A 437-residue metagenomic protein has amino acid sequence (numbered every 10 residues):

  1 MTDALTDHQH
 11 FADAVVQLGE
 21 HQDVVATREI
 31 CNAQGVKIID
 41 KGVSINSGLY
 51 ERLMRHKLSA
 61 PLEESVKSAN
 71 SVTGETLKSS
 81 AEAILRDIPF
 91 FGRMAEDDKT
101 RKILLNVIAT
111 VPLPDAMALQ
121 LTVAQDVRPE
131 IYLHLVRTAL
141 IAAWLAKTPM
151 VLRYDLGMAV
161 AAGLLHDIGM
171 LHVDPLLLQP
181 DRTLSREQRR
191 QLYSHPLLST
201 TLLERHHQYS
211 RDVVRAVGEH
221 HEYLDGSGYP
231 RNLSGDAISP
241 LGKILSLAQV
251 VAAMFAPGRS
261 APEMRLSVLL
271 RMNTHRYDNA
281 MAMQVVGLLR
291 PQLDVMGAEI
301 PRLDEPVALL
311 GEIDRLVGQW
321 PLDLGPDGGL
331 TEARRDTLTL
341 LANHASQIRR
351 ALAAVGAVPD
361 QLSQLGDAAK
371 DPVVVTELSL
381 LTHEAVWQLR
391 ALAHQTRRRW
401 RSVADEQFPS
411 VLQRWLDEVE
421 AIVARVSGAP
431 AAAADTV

Functional and structural regions predicted by a protein language model:
M1-D23, E96-T100, V107-L113, M170-L171 (+5 more regions): Regulatory and interdomain segments flanking nucleotide-handling catalytic cores in signaling/defense enzymes
M1-K99, L362-E377, L381-V437: Membrane-cytosol interface segments
S47, L62-D212, N232, D236 (+3 more regions): Acidic/His-rich, divalent-metal-binding segments that scaffold phosphate/diphosphate chemistry
G163, E204-S246, G258-L380, R398-P409 (+1 more regions): Histidine/acidic-rich helix-loop-helix segments that form or flank divalent-metal centers in metalloenzyme catalytic
A253-P257: Glycine-rich phosphate/pyrophosphate-binding beta-alpha loops
